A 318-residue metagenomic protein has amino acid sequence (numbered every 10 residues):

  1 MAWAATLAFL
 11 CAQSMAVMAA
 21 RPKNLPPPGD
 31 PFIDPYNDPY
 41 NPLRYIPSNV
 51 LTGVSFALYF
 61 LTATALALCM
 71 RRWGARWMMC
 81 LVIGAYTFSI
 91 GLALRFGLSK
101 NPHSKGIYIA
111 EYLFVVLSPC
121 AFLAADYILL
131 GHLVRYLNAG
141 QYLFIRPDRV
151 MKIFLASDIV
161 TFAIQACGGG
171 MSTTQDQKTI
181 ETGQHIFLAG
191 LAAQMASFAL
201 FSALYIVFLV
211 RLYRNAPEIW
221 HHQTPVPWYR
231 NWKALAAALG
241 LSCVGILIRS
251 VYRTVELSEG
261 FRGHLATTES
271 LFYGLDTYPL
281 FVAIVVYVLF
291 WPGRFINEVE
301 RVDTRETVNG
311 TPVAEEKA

Functional and structural regions predicted by a protein language model:
M1-P27, V210-N231, P292-A318: Intrinsically disordered, low-complexity terminal tails of fungal membrane proteins
A2, S14-P119, L123, H132-R135 (+1 more regions): Membrane-proximal first intracellular loop
P42-T52, A75-M78, K105-V115, Q141 (+5 more regions): Membrane-water interface of alpha-helical transmembrane segments
T52-T62, M78-G91, V115-I128, F154 (+7 more regions): Seven-transmembrane alpha-helical bundle of G-protein-coupled receptors
F60-A67, V116-L143, I159-T173, S197-N215 (+2 more regions): Cytoplasm-facing ends of alpha-helical transmembrane segments in multi-pass membrane proteins
C69-R76, K100-S104, L133-P147, D176 (+3 more regions): Juxtamembrane membrane-water interface segments of multi-pass membrane proteins, especially cytoplasmic-side
S89-P102, I164-Q175, Y205, G245-G260: Helix-to-loop junction signature of class
Y108-F122, Q165, G183-F198, R230-P292: Extracellular loop 3-seventh transmembrane helix
